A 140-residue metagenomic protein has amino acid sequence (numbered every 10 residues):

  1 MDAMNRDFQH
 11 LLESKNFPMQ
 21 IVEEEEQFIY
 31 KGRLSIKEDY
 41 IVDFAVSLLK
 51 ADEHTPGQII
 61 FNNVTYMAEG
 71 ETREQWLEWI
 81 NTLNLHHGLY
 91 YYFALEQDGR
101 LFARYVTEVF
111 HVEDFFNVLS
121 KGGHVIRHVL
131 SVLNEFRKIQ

Functional and structural regions predicted by a protein language model:
M1, N5, E69, R73-W76 (+1 more regions): Generic alpha-helical secondary structure
M1-D43: Charge-rich, low-complexity N-terminal segments
L11, K15, W79-H86, K121-V132: Conserved short hydrophobic interaction patches
Q20-Q27, A51-E53, A94-G99: Short, ordered beta-strand-loop transition motifs
R33-M67: Long, continuous compositionally biased terminal/linker segments
G57-R100: Short, internal acidic amphipathic alpha-helical interface segments that mediate docking to partner proteins
G88-S120: Well-ordered alpha/beta subsegment
H111-Q140: C-terminal charged interaction modules
